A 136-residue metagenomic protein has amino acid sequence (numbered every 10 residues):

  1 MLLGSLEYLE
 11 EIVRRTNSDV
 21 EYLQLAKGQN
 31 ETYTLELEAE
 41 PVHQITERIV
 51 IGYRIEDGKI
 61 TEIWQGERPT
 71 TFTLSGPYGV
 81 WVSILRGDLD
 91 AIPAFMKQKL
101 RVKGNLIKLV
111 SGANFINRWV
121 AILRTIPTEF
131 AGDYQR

Functional and structural regions predicted by a protein language model:
M1-R136: Feature captures hydrophobic
